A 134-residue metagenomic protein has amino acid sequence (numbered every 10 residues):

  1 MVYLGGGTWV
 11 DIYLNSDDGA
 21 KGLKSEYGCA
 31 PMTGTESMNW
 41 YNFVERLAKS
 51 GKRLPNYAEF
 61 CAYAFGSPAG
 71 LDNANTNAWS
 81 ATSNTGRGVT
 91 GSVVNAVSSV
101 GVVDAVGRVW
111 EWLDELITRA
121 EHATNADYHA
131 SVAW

Functional and structural regions predicted by a protein language model:
M1-A105: Short aromatic-cysteine micro-motif
V109-W134: Surface-exposed recognition segments
